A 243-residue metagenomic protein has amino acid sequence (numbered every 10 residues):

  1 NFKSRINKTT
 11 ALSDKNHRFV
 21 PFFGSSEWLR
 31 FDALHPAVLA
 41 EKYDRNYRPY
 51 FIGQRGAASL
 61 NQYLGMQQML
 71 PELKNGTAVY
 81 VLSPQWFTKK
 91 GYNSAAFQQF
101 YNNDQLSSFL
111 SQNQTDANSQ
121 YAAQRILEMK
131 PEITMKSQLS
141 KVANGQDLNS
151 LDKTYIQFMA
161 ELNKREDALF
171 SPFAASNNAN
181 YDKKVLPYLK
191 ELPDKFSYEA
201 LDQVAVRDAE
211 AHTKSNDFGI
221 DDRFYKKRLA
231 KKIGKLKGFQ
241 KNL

Functional and structural regions predicted by a protein language model:
N1-H17, F22, A40-D44, E72: Membrane-anchoring hydrophobic segments
F2-N7, A57-M66, F239-K241: N-terminal post-signal-peptidase region of extra-cytosolic proteins
S4-K8, F31-V38, H212-F224: Short low-complexity stretches enriched in small and charged residues
I6, L12, H35, L64 (+1 more regions): Residue-level detector of functional hotspots within protein domains
H17-A33: Catalytic nucleophile-elbow at a beta strand-turn-alpha helix junction centered on a G-D-S/GDSL motif, marking
G24-S25, Y80-Q85, R223-K227: Short loop/turn segments at strand-loop or loop-helix junctions that form parts of catalytic or ligand-binding pockets
W28-N118: Membrane-embedded segments
L110-L243: Secreted/periplasmic serine-hydrolase-like ester/acetyl group-modifying domain
